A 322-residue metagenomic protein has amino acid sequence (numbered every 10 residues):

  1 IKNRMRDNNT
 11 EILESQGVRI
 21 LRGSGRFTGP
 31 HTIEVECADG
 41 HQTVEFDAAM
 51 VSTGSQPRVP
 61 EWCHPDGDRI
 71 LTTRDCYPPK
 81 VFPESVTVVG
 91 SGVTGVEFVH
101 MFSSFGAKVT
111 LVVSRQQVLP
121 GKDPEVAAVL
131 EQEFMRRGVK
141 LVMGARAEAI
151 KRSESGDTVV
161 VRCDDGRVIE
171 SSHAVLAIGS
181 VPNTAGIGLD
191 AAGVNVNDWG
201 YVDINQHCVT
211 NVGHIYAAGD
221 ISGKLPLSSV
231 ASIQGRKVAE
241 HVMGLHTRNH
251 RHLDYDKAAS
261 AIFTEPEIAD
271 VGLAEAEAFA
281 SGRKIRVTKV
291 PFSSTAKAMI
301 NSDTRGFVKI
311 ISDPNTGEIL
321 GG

Functional and structural regions predicted by a protein language model:
I1-A48, L141, E148-V159, S171: Feature captures the FAD/FMN-dependent oxidoreductase FAD-binding
I1-T10, Y77-P78, P83-T87, V93-D165 (+2 more regions): Rossmann-like dinucleotide-binding cores of NAD(P)H-dependent redox enzymes
R22-S24, G29, T53, T72-R74 (+4 more regions): Short loop/edge segments at beta-strand edges and connector loops that shape dinucleotide/nucleotide cofactor-binding
G25, T43-G54, T87-V89, V109 (+4 more regions): Short hydrophobic core segments
T28-P30, E34-R69, S85: Glycine/serine-rich phosphate-binding loop and adjoining beta1-alpha1 elements at the start of nucleotide-handling
D66-F82, V168-T247: FAD-site-proximal beta/loop scaffold in flavoenzymes
R167-D198, V212, D270-G322: C-terminal catalytic lobe of FAD-dependent flavoproteins
D220-L227, F263-T264, S293-A298: Glycine-rich phosphate/pyrophosphate-binding beta-alpha loops
